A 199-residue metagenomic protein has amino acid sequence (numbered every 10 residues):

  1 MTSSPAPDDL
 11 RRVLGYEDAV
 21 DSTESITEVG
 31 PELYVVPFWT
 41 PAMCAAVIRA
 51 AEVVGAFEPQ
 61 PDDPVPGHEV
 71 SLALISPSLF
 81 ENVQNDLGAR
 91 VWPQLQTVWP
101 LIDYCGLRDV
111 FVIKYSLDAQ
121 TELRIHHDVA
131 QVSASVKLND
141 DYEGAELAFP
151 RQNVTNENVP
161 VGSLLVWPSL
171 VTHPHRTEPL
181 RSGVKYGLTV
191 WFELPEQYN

Functional and structural regions predicted by a protein language model:
A6, L10-Y104: Non-heme Fe(II)/2-oxoglutarate
A89-N199: Catalytic core of non-heme Fe(II) oxygenases with the double-stranded beta-helix
